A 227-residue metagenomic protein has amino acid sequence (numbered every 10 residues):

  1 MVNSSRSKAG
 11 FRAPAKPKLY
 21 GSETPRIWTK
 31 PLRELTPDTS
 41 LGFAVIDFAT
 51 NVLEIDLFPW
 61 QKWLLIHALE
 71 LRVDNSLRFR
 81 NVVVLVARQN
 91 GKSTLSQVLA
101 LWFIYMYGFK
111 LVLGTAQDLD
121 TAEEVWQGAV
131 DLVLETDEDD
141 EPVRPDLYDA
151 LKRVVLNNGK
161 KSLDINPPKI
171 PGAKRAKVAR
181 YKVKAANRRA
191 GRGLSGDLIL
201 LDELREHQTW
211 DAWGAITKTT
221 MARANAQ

Functional and structural regions predicted by a protein language model:
V2-Q227: Phosphate/NTP-binding elements of NTP-utilizing enzymes
